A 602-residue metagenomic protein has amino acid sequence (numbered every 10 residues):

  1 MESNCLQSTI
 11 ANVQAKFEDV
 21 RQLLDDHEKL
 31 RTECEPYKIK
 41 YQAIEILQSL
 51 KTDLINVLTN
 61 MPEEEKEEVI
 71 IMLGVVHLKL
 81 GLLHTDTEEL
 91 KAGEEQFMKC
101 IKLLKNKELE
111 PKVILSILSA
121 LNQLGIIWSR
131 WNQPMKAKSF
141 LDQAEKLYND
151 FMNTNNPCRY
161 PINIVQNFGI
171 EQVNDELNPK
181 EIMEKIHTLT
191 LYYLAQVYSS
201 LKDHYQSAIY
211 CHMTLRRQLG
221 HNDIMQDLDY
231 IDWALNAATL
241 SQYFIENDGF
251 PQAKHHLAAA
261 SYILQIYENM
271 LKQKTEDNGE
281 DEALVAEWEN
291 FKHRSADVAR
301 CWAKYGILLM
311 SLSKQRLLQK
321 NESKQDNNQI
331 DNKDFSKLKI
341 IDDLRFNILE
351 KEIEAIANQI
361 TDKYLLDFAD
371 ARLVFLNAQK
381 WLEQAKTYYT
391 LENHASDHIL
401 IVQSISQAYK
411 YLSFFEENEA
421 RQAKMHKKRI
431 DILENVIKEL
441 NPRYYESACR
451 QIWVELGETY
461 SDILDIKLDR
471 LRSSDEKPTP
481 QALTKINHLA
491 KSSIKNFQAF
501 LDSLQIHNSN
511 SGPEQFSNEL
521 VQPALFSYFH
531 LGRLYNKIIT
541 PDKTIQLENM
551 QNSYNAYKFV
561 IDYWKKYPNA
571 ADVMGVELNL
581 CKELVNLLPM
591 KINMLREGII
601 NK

Functional and structural regions predicted by a protein language model:
M1-K602: Extended alpha-helical scaffold/coiled-coil
